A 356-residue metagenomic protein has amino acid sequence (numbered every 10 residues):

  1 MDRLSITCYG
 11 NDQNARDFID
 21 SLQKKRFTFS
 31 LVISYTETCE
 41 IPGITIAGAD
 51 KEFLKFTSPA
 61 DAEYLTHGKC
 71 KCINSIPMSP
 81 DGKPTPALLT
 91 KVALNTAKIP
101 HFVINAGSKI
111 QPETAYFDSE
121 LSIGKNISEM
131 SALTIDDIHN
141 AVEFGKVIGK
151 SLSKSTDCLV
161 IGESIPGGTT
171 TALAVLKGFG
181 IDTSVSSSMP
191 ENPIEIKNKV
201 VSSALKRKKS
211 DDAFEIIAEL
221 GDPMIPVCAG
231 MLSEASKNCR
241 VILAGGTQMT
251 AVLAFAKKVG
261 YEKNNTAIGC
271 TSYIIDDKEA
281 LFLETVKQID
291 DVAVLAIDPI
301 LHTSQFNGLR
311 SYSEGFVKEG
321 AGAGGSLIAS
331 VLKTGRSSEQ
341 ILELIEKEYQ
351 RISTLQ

Functional and structural regions predicted by a protein language model:
M1-V160, T169-Q356: N-terminal loops that bind phosphate or other acidic moieties and the adjacent beta-alpha structural core
